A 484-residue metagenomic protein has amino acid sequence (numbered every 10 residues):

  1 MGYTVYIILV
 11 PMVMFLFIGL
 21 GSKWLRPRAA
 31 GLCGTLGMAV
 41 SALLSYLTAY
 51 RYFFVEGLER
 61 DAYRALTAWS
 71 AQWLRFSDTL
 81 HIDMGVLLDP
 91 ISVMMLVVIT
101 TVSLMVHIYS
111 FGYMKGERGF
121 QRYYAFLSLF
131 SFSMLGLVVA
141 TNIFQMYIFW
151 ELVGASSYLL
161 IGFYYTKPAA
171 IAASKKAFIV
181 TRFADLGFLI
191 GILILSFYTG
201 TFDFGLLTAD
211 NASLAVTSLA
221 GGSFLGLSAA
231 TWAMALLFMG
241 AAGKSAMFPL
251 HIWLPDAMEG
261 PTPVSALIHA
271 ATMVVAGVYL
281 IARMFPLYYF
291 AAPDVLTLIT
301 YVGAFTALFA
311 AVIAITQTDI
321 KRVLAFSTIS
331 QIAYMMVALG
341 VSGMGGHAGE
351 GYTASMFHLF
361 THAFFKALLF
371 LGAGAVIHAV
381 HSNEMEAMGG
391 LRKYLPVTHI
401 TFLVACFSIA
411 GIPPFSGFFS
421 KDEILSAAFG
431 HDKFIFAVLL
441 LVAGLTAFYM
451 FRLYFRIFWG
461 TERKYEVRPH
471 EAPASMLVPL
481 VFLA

Functional and structural regions predicted by a protein language model:
M1-P11, M134, A333-M335: Solvent-exposed, charged interface segments at domain starts and junctions
G2-Y3, G21-A125, Y198-L225, T231 (+2 more regions): Transmembrane helix-loop-helix hairpins at membrane boundaries of multipass inner-membrane proteins
Y6, V13, F17, C33 (+4 more regions): Residue-level signal for short hydrophobic patches within transmembrane helices of multi-pass membrane transporters
I8-K23, A242, A246, A307: N-terminal signal-anchor/start-transfer transmembrane helix
I8-V10, G34-M38, V97, D185 (+2 more regions): Hydrophobic H-region at the start of alpha-helical membrane spans
L9-V13, I91-M105, L298, A304-F305 (+1 more regions): Hydrophobic alpha-helical transmembrane segments
M105-M146, A155-L483: Hydrophobic transmembrane alpha-helices and their helix-loop junctions in integral membrane proteins
E151: Short phosphate-coordinating micro-motif centered on Lys-Gly-acidic
